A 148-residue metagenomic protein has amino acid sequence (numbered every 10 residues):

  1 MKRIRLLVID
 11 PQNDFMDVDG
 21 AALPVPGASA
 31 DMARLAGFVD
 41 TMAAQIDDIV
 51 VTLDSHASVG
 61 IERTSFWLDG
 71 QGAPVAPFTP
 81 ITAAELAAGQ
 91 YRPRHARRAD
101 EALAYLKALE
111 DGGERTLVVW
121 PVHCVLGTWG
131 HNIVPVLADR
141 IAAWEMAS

Functional and structural regions predicted by a protein language model:
M1-A147: Active-site acidic carboxylates
